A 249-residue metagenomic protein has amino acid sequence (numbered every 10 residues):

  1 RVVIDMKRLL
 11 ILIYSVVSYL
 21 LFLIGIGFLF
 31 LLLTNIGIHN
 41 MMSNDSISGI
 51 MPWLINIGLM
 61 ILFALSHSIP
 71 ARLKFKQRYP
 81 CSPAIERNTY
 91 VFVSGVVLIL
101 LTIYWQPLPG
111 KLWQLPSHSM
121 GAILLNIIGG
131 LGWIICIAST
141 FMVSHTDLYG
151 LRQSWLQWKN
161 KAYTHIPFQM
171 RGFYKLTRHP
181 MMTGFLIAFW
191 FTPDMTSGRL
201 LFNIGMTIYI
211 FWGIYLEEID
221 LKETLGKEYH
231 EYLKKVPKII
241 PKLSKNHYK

Functional and structural regions predicted by a protein language model:
R1-D5: Short, Lys/Arg-enriched N-terminal segments with co-localized hydrophobic residues within the first ~10-30 amino acids
L10-I26, M51-N56, I85-L100: Alpha-helical transmembrane segments of integral membrane proteins, especially early/N-terminal helices
I24-L31, I50, I55, L59 (+2 more regions): Hydrophobic transmembrane alpha-helices
N44-M51, R78-V93, A162-Y163: Juxtamembrane helix-capping/reentrant segments at transmembrane boundaries
M60-R72, L100-Y104, G129-S154, F202-K222: Transmembrane alpha-helical segments that form the membrane-embedded catalytic/substrate-channel core of multi-pass
L65-S82, G110-K111: Membrane-helix interface/capping segments
V93-L101, G129-G132, K175-A188: Core segments of transmembrane alpha-helices that mediate helix-helix packing or line hydrophobic substrate/ligand
L151-H165: Juxtamembrane inter-helical linkers in multi-pass membrane proteins
